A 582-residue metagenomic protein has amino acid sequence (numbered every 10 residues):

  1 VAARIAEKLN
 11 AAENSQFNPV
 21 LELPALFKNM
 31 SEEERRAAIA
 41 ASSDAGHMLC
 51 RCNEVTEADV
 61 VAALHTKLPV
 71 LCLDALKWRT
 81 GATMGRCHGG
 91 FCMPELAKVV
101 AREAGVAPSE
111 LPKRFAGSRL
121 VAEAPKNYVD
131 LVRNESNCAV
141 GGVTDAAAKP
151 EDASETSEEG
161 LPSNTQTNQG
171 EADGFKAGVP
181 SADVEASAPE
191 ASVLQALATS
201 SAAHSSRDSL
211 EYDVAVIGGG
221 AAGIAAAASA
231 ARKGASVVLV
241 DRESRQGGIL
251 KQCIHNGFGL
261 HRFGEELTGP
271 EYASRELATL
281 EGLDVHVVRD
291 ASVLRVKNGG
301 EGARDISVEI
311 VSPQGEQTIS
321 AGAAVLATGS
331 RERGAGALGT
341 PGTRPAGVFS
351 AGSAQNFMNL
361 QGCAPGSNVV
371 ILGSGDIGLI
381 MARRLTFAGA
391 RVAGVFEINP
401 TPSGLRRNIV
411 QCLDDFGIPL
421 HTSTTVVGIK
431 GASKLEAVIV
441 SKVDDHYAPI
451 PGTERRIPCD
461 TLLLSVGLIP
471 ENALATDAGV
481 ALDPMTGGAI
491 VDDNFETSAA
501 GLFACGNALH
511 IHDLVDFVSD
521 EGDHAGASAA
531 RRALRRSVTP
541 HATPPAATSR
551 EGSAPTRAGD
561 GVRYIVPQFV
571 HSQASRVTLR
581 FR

Functional and structural regions predicted by a protein language model:
V1-A3, C505-A533: A conserved FAD-binding loop/helix module that cradles the flavin
V1-E22, L326, V348-M358, T461-H512: FAD-site-proximal beta/loop scaffold in flavoenzymes
A2-V184, A188, V193-A215, R289 (+1 more regions): Rossmann-like nucleotide/phosphate-binding core characteristic of flavoprotein oxidoreductases
S42-M48, L260-F263, C459, G487-A489 (+1 more regions): Short beta-alpha connecting loops at secondary-structure transitions that line or flank enzyme active sites
S206, Y212-R275, T279, N356-N359 (+2 more regions): Beta1-alpha1 glycine-rich phosphate/pyrophosphate-binding loop at the start of Rossmann-like nucleotide-binding domains
R207-I217, A273-N368, V443-G452, R456 (+2 more regions): FAD-binding core/adjacent interface of flavoenzyme oxidoreductases
R275-I310, T386-A473, P555-A558, S575 (+1 more regions): A Rossmann-like FAD-binding core segment of flavoenzymes
Q317, L326-L420, V427-K430, K434 (+1 more regions): Predominantly flavin-linked oxidoreductase catalytic cores and closely associated redox partners
